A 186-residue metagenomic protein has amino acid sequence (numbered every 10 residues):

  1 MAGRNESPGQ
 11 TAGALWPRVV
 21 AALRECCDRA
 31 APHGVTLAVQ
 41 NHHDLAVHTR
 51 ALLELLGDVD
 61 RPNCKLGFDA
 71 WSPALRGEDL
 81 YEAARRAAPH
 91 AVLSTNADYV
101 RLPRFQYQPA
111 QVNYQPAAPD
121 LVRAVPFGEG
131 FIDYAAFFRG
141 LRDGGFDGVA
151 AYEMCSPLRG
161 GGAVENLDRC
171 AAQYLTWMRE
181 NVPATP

Functional and structural regions predicted by a protein language model:
M1-L66: Active-site acidic/histidine proton-transfer and metal-coordination neighborhood in alpha/beta enzyme cores
A46-F68, S72-P186: Histidine-acidic metal/acid-base catalytic patches
